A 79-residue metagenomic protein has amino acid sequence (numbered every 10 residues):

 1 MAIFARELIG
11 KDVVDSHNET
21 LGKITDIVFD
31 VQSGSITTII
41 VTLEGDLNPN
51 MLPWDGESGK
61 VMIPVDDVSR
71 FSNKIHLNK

Functional and structural regions predicted by a protein language model:
M1-K79: Peripheral interaction segments used for macromolecular assembly
